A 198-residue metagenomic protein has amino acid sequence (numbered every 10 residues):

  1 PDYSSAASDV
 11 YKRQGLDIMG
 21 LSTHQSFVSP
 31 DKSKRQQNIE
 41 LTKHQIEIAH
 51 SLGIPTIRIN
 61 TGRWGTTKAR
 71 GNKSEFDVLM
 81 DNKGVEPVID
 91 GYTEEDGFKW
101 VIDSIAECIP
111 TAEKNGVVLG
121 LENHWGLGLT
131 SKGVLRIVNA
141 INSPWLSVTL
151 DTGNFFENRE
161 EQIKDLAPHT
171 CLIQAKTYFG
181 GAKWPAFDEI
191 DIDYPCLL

Functional and structural regions predicted by a protein language model:
P1-A7, Y11: Single conserved hydrophobic/aromatic residue that forms the stacking wall/gate of nucleotide- or nucleobase-binding
S5, S22-S26, P30-D31: Conserved, well-structured beta-alpha core segment at the onset of a catalytic domain
R13, D17, S29-S147: Active-site acidic/histidine proton-transfer and metal-coordination neighborhood in alpha/beta enzyme cores
G20-S22, R58, G120, C171-Q174: Conserved beta-strand positions in the central sheet of alpha/beta enzyme cores
T23-S26, G62-W64, E122-G126, D151-F155 (+1 more regions): Active-site beta-loop-alpha junctions enriched in small/polar residues
S131-L135, N139, N154-L198: Gly/Pro-rich active-site loop or hairpin
